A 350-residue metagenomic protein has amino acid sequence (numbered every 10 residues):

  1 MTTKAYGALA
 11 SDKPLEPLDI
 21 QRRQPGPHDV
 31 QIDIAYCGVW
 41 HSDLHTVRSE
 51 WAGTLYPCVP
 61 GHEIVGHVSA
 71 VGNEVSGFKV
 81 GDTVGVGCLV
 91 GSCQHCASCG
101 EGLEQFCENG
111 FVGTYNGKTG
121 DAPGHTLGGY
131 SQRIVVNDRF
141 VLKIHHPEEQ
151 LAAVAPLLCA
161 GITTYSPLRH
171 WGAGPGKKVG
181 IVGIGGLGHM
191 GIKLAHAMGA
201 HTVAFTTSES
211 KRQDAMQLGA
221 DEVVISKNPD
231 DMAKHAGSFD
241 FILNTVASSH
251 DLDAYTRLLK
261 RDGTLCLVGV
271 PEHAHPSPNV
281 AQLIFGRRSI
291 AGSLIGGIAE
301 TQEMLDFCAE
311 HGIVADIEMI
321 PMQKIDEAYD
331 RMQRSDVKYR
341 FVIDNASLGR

Functional and structural regions predicted by a protein language model:
T3, I298-R350: C-terminal hydrophobic helical "lid"/dimerization subdomain of Rossmann-like NAD(P)H-dependent oxidoreductases
R23-C37, E50-G100, Q105, T126-G128 (+1 more regions): Glycine-rich beta-strand-centered segment in the early N-terminal region that forms part of a ligand/cofactor-binding
T83, K178, G263-T264, S289: Short glycine-centered segments of the SAM/dcSAM-binding site in methyltransferase folds
C93-V182: NAD(P)H dinucleotide-binding glycine-rich loop of Rossmann-like/cofactor-binding domains, especially the beta1-alpha1
A160, G183-L187, V270: Glycine-rich Rossmann-fold phosphate-binding loop(s) that bind the pyrophosphate of adenine dinucleotide cofactors
P175-I184, L194-A254: Adenosine-nucleotide cofactor-binding segment
L259-K260: Helix-to-beta-strand junctions that scaffold the AdoMet/dcAdoMet cofactor pocket in Class I SAM-dependent enzymes
T264-C266, P278-E318: Rossmann-fold dehydrogenase core element
